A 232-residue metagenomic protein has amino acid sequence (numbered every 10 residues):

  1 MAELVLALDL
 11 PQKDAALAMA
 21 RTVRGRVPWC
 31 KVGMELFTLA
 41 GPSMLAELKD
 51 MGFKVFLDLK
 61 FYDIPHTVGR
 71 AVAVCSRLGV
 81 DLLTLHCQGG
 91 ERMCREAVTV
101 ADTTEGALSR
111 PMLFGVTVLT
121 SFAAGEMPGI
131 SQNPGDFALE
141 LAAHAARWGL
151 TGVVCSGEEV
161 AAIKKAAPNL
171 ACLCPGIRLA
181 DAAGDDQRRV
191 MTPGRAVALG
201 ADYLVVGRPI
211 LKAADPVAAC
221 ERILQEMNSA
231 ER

Functional and structural regions predicted by a protein language model:
M1-T22, R26: N-terminal glycine-rich anion-binding loop in soluble enzyme alpha/beta folds
A2, D63, T67-G152, S156-A161 (+2 more regions): Conserved anion-binding
V5, P28-K31, F56, T84 (+3 more regions): Conserved beta-strand positions in the central sheet of alpha/beta enzyme cores
L6, C30, K60, L83 (+5 more regions): Conserved, mostly hydrophobic/aromatic
G25, M51, L78, W148 (+1 more regions): Structural motif
P42, C155-L204: A C-terminal functional module that forms or caps the active site or interfaces directly with catalytic machinery
L78-G90, L179-A180, D186-A219: Glycine-rich phosphate-binding active-site loops on the catalytic face of alpha/beta enzymes
C94-T104, V197, I210-R232: C-terminal helical cap(s) of enzyme catalytic domains, especially alpha/beta-barrels
